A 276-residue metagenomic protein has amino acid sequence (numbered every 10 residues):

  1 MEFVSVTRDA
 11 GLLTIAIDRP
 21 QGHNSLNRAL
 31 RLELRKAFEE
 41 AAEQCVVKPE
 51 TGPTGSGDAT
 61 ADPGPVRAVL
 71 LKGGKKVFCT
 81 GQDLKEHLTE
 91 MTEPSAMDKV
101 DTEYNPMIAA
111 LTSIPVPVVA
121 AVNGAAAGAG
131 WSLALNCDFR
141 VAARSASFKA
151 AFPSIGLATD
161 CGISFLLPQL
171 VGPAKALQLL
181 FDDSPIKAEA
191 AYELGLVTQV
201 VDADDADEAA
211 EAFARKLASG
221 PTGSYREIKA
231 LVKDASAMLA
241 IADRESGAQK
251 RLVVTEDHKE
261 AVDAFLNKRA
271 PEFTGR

Functional and structural regions predicted by a protein language model:
M1-K72, A109: Conserved CoA-thioester-binding segment of acyl-CoA-metabolizing enzymes
I15, R19, L34, L71 (+7 more regions): Terminal peptide-recognition signature
P20, E43-C45, E90, E256 (+1 more regions): Generic structural signal for alpha-helix termini and adjacent loop/cap motifs
L30-L34, V100-E103, A206, E245: Hydrophobic alpha-helical membrane-association signature
E43, P53-P65, K72-A110, A126 (+2 more regions): Glycine- (often His-adjacent) and acidic-residue-rich active-site loop that binds/positions the CoA thioester
E50, V69, K99, A188 (+4 more regions): Short, hydrophobic secondary-structure boundary micro-motifs
A109-G223, G247-K250, T255-D263, R269 (+1 more regions): Crotonase-fold acyl-CoA enzyme core
V232-A235: Active-site-adjacent beta-strand/loop module that shapes the phosphate/pyrophosphate-binding cleft
